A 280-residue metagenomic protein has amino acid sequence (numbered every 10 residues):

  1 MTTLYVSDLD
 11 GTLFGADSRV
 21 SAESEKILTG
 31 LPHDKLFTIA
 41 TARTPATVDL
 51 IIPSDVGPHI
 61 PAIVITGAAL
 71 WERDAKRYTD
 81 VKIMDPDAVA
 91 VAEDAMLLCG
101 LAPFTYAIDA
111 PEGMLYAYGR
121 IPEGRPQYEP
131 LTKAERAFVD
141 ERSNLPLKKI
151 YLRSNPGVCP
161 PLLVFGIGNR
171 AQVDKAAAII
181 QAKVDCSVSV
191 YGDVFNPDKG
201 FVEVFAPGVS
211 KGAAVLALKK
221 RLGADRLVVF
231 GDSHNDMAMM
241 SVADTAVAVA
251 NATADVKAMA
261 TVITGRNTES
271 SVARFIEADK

Functional and structural regions predicted by a protein language model:
M1-S7, K26, G30, R226: Non-catalytic pre-domain segments flanking phosphatase-related domains
M1-T2, V20-S21, F201-K280: Mg2+-dependent phosphoryl-transfer enzymes with acidic/Ser/Thr/Gly-rich catalytic loops
T2, D34-K35, H59, P161 (+2 more regions): Short, well-ordered alpha-helix to beta-strand connector turns
T2-S18, A92, M240: Asp-based phosphoryl-transfer active-site loop
R19-L131: Active-site phosphate-binding/coordination module
S24, V48-I52, A176, I180 (+2 more regions): Hydrophobic packing residues within well-ordered alpha-helices of enzyme cores
D55-P58, T66, K183-V184, V242-A243 (+1 more regions): Short, structured coil segments at secondary-structure junctions
D109-V228, H234, M239: Conserved acidic, metal-coordinating active-site core of Asp-based, Mg2+-dependent phosphoryl-transfer enzymes
